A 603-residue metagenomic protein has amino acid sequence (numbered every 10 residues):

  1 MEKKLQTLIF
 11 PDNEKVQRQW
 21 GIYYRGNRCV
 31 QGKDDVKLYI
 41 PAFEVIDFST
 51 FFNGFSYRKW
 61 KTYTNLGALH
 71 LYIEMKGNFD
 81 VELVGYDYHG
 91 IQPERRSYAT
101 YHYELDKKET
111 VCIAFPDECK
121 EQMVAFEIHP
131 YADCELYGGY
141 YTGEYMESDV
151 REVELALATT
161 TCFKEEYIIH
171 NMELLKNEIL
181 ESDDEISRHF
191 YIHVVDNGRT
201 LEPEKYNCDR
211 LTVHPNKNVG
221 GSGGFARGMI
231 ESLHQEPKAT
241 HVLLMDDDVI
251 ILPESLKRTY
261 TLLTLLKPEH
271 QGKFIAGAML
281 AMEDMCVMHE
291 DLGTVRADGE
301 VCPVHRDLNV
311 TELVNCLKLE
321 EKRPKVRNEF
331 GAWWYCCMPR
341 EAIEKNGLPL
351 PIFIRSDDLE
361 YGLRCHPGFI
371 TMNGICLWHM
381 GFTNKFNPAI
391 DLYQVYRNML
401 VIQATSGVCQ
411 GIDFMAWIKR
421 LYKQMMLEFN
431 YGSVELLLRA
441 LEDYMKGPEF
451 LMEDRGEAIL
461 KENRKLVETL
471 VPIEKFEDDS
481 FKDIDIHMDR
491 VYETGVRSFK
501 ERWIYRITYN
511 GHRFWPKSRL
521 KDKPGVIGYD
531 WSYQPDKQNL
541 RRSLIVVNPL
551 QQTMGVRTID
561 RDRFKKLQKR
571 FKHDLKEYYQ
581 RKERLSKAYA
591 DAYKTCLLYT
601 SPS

Functional and structural regions predicted by a protein language model:
N13-D149: Beta-strand-enriched, solvent-exposed domains that form extended recognition/catalytic surfaces
K164-D183: Short, well-formed alpha-helical segments that are part of the catalytic scaffolds of diverse glycosyltransferases
A239-I250: Short beta-strand-to-loop acidic/aromatic patch adjacent to the donor-nucleotide binding site
S255-V295, G299-V301: Conserved donor NDP-sugar-binding/catalytic core segment of glycosyltransferases
D307-Y335, F386: A recurrent flexible, glycine/aromatic-enriched loop bordering the glycosyltransferase active site that acts as
G331-W333, K345-L363, G368-L377, N387-I390: Donor nucleotide-sugar recognition loop
A389-I412, G432-E449: Catalytic core of nucleotide-sugar-dependent glycosyltransferases
Y599-S603: Conserved small/polar residues in nucleotide/adenosyl-binding loops
